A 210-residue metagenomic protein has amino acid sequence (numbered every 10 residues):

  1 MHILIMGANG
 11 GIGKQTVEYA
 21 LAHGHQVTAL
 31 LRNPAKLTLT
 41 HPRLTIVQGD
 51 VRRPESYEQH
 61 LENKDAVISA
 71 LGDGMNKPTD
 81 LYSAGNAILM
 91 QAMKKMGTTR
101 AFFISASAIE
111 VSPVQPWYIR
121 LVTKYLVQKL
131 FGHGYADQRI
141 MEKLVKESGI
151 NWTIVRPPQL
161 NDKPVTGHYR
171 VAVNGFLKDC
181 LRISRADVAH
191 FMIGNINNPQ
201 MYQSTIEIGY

Functional and structural regions predicted by a protein language model:
H2, M6-N9, M96-A101, G175-Y210: Mid/C-terminal beta-alpha module of Rossmann-like enzyme folds, strongest in SDR-family dehydrogenases/epimerases
I3-H23: N-terminal Rossmann NAD(P)H-binding glycine-rich loop of SDR-like oxidoreductase domains
G11, N76, N161: NAD(P)H-binding Rossmann-fold N-terminus in SDR/SDR-like oxidoreductases, specifically the glycine-rich beta1-alpha1
L30-A35, D50-V51: N-terminal Rossmann-fold cofactor-binding loop
T45-K64: Conserved Rossmann-fold cofactor-binding substructure of NAD(P)-dependent oxidoreductases
G74-A101, I140: NAD(P)-cofactor binding segment of oxidoreductase domains
S107-P113, L160-P164: Conserved catalytic-site region of short-chain dehydrogenase/reductase
E142-P164: Conserved beta-loop-beta element that borders a ligand/cofactor-binding pocket
